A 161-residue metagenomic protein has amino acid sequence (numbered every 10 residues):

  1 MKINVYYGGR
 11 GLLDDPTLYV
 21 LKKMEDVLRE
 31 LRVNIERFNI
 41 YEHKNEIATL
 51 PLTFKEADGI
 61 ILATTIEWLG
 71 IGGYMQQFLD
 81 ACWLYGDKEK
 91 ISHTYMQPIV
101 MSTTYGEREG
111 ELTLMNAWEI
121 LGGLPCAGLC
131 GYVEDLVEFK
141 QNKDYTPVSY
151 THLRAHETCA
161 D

Functional and structural regions predicted by a protein language model:
K2-V27: N-terminal beta1-alpha1 ligand-phosphate binding loop
Y7, N39, L129-C130: Residue-level recognition of beta-strand->loop/alpha-helix junctions
K23-V33, E119-L124: Short helix-loop-beta junction
V33-H43: A short beta-strand-loop structural module common to alpha/beta enzyme folds
H43-L50, E138-N142: Structural motif
E46-P125: Helix-loop-strand module that forms the ligand-binding subsite of alpha/beta enzymes
I120-L136, K143-P147: A charged, well-structured terminal subsegment
H152-D161: Single conserved hydrophobic/aromatic residue that forms the stacking wall/gate of nucleotide- or nucleobase-binding
